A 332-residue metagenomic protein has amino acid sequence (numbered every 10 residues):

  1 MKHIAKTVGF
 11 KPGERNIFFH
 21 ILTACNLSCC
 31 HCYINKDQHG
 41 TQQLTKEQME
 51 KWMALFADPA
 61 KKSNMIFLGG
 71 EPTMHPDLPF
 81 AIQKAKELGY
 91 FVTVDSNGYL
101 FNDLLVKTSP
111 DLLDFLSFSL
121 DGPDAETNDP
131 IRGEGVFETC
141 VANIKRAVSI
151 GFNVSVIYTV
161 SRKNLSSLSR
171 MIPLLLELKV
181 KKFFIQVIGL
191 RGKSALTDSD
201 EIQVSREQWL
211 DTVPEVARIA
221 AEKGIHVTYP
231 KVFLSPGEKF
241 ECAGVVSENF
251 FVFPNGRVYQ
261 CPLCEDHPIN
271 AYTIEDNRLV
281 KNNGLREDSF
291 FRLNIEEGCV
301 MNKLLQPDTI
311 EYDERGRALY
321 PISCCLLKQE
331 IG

Functional and structural regions predicted by a protein language model:
M1-K107, D111-L112: Conserved alpha-helical substructure of the radical SAM core
K2-V8, P12-G13, N35, R257 (+1 more regions): Flexible mid-to-C-terminal extensions adjoining Fe-S/redox cofactors in radical SAM and related proteins
I17, A243-E248: Short loop/turn microsegments at loop-to-beta-strand junctions
L22-C25, S235, P254, R292: Residue-level signal for mature regions of secreted extracellular proteins and peptides
C25, C29-C32, C242, C261 (+1 more regions): Short cysteine clusters
L27, A125-E126, E248, Y259: Glycine-centered loop/turn positions within well-structured domains that cap or flank conserved ligand/cofactor-binding
L88, L112-F115, S119-D121, E126-E241 (+3 more regions): Radical SAM enzyme [4Fe-4S]-AdoMet core and its adjacent flexible, acidic and glycine-rich loops/tails across
